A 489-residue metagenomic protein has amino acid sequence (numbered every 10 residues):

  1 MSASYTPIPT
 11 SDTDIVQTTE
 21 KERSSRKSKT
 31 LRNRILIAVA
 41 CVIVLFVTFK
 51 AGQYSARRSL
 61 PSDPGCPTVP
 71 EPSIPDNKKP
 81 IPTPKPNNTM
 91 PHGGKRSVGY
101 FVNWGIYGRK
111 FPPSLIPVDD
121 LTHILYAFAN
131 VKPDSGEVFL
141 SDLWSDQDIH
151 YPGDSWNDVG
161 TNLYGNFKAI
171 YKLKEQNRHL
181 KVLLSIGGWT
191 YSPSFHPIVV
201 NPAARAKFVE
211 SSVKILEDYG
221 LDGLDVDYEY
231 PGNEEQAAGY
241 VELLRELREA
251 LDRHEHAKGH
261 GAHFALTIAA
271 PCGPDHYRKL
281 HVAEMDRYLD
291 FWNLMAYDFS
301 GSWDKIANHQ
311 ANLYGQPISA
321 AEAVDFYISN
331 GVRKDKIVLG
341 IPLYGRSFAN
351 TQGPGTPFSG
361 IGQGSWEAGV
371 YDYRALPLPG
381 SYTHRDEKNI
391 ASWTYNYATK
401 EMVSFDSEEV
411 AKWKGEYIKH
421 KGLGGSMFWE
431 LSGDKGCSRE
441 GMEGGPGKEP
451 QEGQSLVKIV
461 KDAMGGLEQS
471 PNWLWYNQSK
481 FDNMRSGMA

Functional and structural regions predicted by a protein language model:
M1-L31: Short, low-complexity, Lys/Arg-enriched N-terminal segments of secretory-pathway carbohydrate enzymes
E20-L60: N-terminal signal-anchor transmembrane helix specifying type II single-pass membrane topology of secretory-pathway
P61-L216, P450-A489: Glycan-recognition patch characteristic of GH18 chitinases/ENGases and related GlcNAc/peptidoglycan-binding proteins
P84-G93, D134-N157, I186, S300-S302 (+3 more regions): Glycan-binding loop/region signatures in secreted carbohydrate-active enzymes
V98-G99, E137-V159, E229-L378: Substrate-binding surface in catalytic domains of secreted glycosidases
N103-V118, V200-D218, P274-M285, A320 (+1 more regions): Short, acidic/polar
I124, L184, V226, L247 (+4 more regions): Conserved, mostly hydrophobic/aromatic
G187, P202, L224-P231: Mobile, glycine-rich extracellular loop/lid and propeptide segments that shape or gate substrate/ligand access
